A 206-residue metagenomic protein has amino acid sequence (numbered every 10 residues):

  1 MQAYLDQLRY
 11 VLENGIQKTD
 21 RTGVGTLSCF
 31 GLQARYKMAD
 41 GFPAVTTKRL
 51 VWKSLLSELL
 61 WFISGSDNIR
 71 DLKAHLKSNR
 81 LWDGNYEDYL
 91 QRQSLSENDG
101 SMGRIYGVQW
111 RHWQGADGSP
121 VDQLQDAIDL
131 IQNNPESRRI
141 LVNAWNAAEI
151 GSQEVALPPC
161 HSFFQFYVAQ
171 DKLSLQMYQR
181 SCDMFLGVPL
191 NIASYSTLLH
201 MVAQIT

Functional and structural regions predicted by a protein language model:
M1-T206: Terminal, non-catalytic protein-protein interaction segments that mediate quaternary/complex assembly
